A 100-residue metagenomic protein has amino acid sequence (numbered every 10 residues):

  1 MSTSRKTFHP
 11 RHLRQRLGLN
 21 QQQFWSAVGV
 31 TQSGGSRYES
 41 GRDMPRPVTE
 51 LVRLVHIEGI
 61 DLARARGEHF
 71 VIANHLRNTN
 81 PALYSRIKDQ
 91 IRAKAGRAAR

Functional and structural regions predicted by a protein language model:
M1-R16: A short, Lys/Arg-rich alpha-helix, primarily the initiator
G18-S36: Short alpha-helical DNA-recognition segment
M44-A65: DNA major-groove recognition helix of helix-turn-helix/homeodomain DNA-binding modules
I60-R100: Short, charged recognition helix plus adjacent turn of helix-turn-helix-like nucleic-acid-binding domains
